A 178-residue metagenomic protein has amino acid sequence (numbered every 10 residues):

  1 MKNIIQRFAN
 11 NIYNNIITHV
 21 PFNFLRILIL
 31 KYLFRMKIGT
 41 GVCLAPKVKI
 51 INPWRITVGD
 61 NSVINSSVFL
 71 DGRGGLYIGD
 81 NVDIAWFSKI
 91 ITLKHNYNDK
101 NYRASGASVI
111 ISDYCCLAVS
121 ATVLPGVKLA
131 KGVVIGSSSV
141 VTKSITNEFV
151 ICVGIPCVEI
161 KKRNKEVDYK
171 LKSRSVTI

Functional and structural regions predicted by a protein language model:
K2-I51: Extended, small-residue-rich solenoid/repeat segments and analogous flexible loops that form exposed scaffolds
V20, L33, P53, R73 (+1 more regions): Residues at secondary-structure transition points
T40, A45-P46, N52, G59-D60 (+14 more regions): Left-handed beta-helix
L76, V140, V158-I160: Short, electropositive, low-hydrophobicity segments enriched in small/polar residues
K94-H95, K100-Y102, V127, I145 (+1 more regions): Conserved catalytic-core motifs of eukaryotic protein kinase domains, centered on the activation segment
N101-V123, F149, I155-I178: C-terminal segments of enzyme domains that contribute to small-molecule binding surfaces
